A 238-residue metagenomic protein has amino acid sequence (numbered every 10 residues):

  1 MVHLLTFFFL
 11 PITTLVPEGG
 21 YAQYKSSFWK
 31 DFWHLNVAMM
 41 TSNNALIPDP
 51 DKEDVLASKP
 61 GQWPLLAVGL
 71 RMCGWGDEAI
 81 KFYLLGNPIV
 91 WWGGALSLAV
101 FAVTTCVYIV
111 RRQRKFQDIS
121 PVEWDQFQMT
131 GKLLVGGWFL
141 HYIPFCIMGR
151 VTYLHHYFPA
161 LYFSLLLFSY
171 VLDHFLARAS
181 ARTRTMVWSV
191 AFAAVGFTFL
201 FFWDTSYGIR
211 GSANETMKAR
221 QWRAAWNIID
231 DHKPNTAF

Functional and structural regions predicted by a protein language model:
M1-Q23, I119, L167-S169, H174-F238: Transmembrane helical bundles and short interhelical boundary loops of multi-pass, membrane-embedded
V2-Q62, L66, S212-M217, Q221: Aromatic-rich transmembrane-lumenal/periplasmic boundary elements in polytopic membrane proteins
V55-S58, A67-K132: Membrane-interface anchor segments at the N-terminal boundary of transmembrane helices in multi-pass membrane enzymes
I109-R114, C146-M148, F202-G208: Juxtamembrane "helix-exit" motif on the non-cytosolic side of transmembrane helices
G131-V135, V187-S189: Hydrophobic alpha-helical transmembrane segments
G137-F145: Hydrophobic, membrane-inserted alpha-helices
F145-F158, I209: Membrane-interface catalytic loops of GT-C/OST-like multi-pass glycosylation enzymes that act
T152-D173: Hydrophobic/aromatic-rich transmembrane helices and adjacent perimembrane loops
